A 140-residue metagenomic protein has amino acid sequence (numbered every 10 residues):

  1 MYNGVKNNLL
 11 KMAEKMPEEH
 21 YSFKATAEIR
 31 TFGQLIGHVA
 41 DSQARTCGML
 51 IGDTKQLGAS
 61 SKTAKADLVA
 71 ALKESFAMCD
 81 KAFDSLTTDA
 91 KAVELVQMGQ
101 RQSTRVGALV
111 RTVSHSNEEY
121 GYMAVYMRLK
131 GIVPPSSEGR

Functional and structural regions predicted by a protein language model:
M1: N-terminal beta-strand motif that seeds the catalytic metal site of vicinal oxygen chelate
N7-L10, H20-G58, V96-R140: Short, contiguous alpha-helical
M12, T63-Q97, Q102-H115, Y120: Acidic/histidine-rich alpha-helical segments that form the ligand environment of transition-metal centers
